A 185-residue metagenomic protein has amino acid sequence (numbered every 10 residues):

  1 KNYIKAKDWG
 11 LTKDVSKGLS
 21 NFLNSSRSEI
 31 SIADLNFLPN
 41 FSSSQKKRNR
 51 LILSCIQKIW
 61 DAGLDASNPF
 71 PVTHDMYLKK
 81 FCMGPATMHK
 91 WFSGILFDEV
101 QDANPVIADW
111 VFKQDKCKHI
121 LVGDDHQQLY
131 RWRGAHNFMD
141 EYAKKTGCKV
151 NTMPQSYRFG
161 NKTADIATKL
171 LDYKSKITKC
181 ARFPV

Functional and structural regions predicted by a protein language model:
K1, K5-K7, K13, K17 (+10 more regions): Context-gated lysine
K1-K79, T87: A basic/glycine-biased coupling hinge at the interface between accessory DNA-binding modules
A6, T12, S25, N40 (+10 more regions): Generic signature of intrinsically disordered, low-complexity segments enriched in small/polar residues
L51-N137: Conserved helicase NTPase motor core
Q101-V185: Conserved helicase motor core of SF1/SF2 NTP-dependent helicases
